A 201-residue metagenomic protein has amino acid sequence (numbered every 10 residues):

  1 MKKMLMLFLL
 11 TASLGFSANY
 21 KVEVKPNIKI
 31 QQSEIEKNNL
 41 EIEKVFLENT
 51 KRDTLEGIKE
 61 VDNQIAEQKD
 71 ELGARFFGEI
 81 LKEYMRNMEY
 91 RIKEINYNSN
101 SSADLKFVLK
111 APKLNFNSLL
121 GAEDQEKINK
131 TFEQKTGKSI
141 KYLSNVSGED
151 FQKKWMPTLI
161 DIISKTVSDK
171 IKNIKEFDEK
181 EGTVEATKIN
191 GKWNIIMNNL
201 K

Functional and structural regions predicted by a protein language model:
M4-S13: Sec-dependent N-terminal signal peptides
N19-R91, Y97: Core segments of small alpha/beta cavity-forming domains
K25, K93, N98, V108 (+2 more regions): A structural detector for beta-sheet-dominated domains
D53, P112-L114, W193: Primarily extracytoplasmic ectodomains and periplasmic/lumenal surface modules that are beta-strand-rich
F77-I163: Surface-exposed, charged secondary-structure patches
N129-V146, D150, D169-K201: Short beta-strand edge/turn micro-motifs at domain boundaries
